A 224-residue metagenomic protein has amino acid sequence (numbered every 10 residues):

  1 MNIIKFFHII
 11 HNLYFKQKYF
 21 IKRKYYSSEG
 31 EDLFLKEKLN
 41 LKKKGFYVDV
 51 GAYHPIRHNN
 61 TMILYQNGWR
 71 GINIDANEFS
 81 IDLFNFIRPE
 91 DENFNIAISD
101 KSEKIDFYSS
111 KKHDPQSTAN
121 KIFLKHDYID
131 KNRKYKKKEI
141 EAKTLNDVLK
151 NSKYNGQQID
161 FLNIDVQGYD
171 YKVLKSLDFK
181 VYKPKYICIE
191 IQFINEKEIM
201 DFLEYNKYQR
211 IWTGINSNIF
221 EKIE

Functional and structural regions predicted by a protein language model:
M1-E224: Phosphate/nucleotide-binding beta-alpha loop and adjacent structural elements of enzyme active sites
